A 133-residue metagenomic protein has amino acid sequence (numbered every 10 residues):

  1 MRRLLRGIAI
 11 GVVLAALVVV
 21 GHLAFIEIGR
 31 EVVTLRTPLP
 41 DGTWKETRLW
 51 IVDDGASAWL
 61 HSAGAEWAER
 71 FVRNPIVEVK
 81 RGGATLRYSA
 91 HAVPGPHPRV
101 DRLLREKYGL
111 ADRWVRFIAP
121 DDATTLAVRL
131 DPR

Functional and structural regions predicted by a protein language model:
M1-R3: N-terminal Lys/Arg-rich, disordered targeting/topogenic segments
R6-L23: Hydrophobic membrane-insertion alpha-helices, especially the h-region of bacterial N-terminal signal peptides
L23-F25, L60-H61, A68: Covalent nucleotidyltransferase core used to form phosphodiester bonds in nucleic acids
A24-E27, V32, R36, D121 (+1 more regions): Terminal leader/tail segments of proteins
R30-G64, V79-R81, R87-H91: Short beta-strand segments
W44, E66-P132: Short, structured beta-strand-loop surface elements
